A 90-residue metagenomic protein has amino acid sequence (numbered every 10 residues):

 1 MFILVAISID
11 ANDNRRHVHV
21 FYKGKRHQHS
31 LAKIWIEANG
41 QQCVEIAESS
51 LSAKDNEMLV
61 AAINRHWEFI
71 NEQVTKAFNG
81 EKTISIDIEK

Functional and structural regions predicted by a protein language model:
M1-N12: Betabetaalpha-Me/HNH-type nuclease active-site subdomain
L4-A6, V18-V20, I34-I36, L59 (+2 more regions): Generic hydrophobic secondary-structure signal
D10-K54: A short, structured beta-strand/loop element
E48-E89: Well-ordered alpha/beta subsegment
